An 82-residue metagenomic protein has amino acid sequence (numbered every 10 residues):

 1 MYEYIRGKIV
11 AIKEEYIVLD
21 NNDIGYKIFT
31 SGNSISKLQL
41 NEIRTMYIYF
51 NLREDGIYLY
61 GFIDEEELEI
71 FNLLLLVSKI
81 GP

Functional and structural regions predicted by a protein language model:
Y2-R6, V10-P82: Long, highly charged, low-complexity intrinsically disordered interaction regions that mediate electrostatic DNA/RNA
